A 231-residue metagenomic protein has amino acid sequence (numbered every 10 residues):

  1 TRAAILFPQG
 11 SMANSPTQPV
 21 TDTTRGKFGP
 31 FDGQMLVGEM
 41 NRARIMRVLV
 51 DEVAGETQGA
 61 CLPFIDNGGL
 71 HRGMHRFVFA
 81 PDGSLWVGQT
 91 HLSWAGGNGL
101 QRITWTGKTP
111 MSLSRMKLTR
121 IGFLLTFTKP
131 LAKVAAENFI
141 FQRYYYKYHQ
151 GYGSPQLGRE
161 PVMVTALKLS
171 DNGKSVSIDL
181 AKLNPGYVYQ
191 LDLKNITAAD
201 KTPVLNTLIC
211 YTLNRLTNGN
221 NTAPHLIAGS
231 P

Functional and structural regions predicted by a protein language model:
T1-P110, G122, K133: Beta-propeller domains with acidic blade repeats across secreted/periplasmic ectodomains and cytosolic WD/CNH propellers
G38, D179-A181: Surface-exposed loop and edge beta-strand positions of immunoglobulin-like domains
A80, S170, A198: Acidic surface patches and DE-rich sequence motifs
T106-R115, A132, Q156, N184 (+1 more regions): Acidic, Ser/Thr/Gly/Pro-rich low-complexity segments and short DxT(G/T)-type signature motifs
K117, K168-N172: Blade-terminus and WD-like Trp-Asp/Gly-His loop motifs, strongest in beta-propeller folds
I121-L125, V176: Structural beta-strand segments of beta-rich domains
L125-A166, L191-A198, T207-Y211: Short, surface-exposed alpha-helix to beta-strand junction/turn motifs within ectodomains of secreted and cell-envelope
A181-Y187: Surface-exposed, short loops/turns at beta-strand junctions within beta-sandwich domains
